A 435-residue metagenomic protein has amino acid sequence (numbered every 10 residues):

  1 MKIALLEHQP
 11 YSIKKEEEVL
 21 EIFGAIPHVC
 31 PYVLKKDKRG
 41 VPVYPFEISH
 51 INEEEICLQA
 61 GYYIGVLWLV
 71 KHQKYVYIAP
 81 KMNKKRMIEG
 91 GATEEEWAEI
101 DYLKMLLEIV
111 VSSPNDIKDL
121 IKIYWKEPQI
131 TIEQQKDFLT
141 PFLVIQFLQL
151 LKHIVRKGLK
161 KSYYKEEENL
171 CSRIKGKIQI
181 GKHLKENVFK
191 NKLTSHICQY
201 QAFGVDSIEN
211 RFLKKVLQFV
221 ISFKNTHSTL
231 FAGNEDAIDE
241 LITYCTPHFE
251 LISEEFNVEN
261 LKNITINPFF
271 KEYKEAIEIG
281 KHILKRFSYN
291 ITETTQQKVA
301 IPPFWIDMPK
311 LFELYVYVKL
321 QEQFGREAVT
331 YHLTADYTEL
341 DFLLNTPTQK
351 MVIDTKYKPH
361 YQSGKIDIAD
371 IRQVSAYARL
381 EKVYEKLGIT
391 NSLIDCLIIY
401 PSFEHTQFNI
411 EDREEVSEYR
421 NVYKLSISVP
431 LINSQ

Functional and structural regions predicted by a protein language model:
M1-E259, E272, A276-I277, K281-E293: Terminal, charged accessory segments of proteins
M1-N52, E293-Q435: Catalytic core segments in nucleotide and nucleic-acid processing enzymes
T131-L139, Y200-I208, I264, P268 (+4 more regions): Conserved aromatic-histidine-acidic binding/catalytic patches
K262-Y317: Solvent-exposed, charged helical/coil patches that constitute nucleic-acid or partner-interaction surfaces
